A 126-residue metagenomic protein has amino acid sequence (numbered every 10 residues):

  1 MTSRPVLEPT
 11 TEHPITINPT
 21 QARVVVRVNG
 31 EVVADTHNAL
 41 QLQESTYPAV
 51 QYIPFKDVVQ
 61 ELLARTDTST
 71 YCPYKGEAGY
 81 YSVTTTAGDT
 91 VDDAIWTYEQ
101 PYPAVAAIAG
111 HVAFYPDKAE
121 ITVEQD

Functional and structural regions predicted by a protein language model:
M1-D126: Terminal leader/tail segments of proteins
